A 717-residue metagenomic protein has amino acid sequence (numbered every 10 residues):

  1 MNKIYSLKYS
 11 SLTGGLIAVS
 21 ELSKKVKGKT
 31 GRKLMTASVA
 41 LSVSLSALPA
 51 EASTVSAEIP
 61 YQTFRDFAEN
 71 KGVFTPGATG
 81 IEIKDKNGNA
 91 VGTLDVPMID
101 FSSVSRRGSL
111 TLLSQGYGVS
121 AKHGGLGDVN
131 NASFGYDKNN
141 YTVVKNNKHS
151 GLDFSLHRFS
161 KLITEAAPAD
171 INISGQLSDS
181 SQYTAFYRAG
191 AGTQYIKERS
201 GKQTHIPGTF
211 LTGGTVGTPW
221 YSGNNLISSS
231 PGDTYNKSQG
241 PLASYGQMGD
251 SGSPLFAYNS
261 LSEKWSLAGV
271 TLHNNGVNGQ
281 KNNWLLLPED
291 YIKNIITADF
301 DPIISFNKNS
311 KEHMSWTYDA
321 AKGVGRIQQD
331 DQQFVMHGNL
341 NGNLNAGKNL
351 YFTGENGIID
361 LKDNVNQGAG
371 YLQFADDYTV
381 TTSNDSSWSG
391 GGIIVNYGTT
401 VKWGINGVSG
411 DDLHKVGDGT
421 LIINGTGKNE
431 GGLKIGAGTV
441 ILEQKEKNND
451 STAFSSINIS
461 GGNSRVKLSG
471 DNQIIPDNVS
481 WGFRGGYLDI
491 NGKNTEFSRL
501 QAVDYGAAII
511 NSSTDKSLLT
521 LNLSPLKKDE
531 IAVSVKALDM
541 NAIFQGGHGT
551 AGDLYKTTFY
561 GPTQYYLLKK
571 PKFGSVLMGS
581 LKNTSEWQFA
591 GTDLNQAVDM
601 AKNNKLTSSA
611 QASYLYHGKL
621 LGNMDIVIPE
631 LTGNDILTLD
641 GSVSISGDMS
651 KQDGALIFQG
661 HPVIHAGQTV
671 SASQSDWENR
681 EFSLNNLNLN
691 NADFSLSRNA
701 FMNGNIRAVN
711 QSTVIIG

Functional and structural regions predicted by a protein language model:
I4-K27, G31, S44, P49 (+2 more regions): Solvent-exposed adhesion/ligand-recognition segments of exported proteins
S53-I83, R106-S114, G118, K122-G124 (+2 more regions): C-terminal subregion of chymotrypsin/trypsin-like serine protease catalytic domains
E82-Y136: Catalytic histidine site
G118-A121, L126-E165: Conserved H-D interstitial segment of serine endopeptidase catalytic domains
F154-Y245, G249: Chymotrypsin/trypsin-fold serine protease catalytic domain
K311-W316, G419, I435-K445, G462-S464 (+2 more regions): Glycine- and acidic-residue-biased ligand/ion/polar-headgroup-sensing regions
A346-G425, V466-I531, D593-I645, D676-N686 (+1 more regions): Extracellular, surface-exposed repeat architectures
E530-L606: Tryptophan-rich substrate-binding surfaces of secreted polymer-degrading and adhesive proteins
